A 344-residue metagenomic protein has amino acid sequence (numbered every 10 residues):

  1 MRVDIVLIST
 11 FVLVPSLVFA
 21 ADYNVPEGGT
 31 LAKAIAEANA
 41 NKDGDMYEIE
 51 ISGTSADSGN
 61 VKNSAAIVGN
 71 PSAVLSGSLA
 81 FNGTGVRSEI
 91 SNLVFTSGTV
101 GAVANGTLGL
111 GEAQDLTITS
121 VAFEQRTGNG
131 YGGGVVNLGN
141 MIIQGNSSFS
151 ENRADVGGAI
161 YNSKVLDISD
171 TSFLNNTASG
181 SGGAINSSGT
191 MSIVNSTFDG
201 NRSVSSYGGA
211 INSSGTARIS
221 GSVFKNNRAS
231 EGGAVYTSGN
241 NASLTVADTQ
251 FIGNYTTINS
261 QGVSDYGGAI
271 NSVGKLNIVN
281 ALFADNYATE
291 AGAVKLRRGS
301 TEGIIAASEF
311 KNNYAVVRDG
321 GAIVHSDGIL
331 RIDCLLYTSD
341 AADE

Functional and structural regions predicted by a protein language model:
M1-D4: Positively charged n-region of N-terminal signal peptides that target proteins for export
I8-P15: Bacterial N-terminal signal peptides
S16-A20: Sec/Tat signal peptide C-region and signal peptidase I cleavage site
P26-K33, G44-A66, P71-G77: N-terminal extracellular ligand-recognition/capping segment immediately after the signal peptide
K33, S76-N82, S97-L110, T127-N137 (+7 more regions): Extracellular beta-strand/beta-solenoid scaffold signature
D43-D45, F81-N92, N105-S120, V136-S147 (+9 more regions): Surface-exposed loop/turn motifs in large extracellular/passenger domains
S58, A66-G101, S120-T127, E151-R153 (+1 more regions): Right-handed parallel beta-helix/beta-spiral solenoid domain characteristic of secreted/periplasmic
Y337-E344: Conserved small/polar residues in nucleotide/adenosyl-binding loops
